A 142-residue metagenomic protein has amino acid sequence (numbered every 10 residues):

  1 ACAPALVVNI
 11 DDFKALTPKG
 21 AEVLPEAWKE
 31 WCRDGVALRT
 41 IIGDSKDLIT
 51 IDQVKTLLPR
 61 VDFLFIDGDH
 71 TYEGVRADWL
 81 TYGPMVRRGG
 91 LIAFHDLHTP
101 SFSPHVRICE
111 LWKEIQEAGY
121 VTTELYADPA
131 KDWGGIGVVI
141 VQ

Functional and structural regions predicted by a protein language model:
A1-Q142: S-adenosylmethionine/decaboxylated-SAM
